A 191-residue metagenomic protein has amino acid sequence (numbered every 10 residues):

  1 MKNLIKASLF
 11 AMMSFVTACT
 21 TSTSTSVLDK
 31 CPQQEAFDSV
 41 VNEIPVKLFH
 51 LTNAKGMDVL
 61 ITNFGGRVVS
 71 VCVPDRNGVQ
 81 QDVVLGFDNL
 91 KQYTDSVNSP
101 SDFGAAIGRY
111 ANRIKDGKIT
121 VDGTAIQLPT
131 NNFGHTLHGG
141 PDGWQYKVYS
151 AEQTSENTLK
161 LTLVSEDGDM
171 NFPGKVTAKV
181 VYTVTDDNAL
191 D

Functional and structural regions predicted by a protein language model:
K2-F10: Sec-dependent signal peptide recognition, specifically the positively charged N-region followed immediately by
T20-D191: Surface-exposed acidic/polar loop and edge beta-strand patches at domain peripheries
